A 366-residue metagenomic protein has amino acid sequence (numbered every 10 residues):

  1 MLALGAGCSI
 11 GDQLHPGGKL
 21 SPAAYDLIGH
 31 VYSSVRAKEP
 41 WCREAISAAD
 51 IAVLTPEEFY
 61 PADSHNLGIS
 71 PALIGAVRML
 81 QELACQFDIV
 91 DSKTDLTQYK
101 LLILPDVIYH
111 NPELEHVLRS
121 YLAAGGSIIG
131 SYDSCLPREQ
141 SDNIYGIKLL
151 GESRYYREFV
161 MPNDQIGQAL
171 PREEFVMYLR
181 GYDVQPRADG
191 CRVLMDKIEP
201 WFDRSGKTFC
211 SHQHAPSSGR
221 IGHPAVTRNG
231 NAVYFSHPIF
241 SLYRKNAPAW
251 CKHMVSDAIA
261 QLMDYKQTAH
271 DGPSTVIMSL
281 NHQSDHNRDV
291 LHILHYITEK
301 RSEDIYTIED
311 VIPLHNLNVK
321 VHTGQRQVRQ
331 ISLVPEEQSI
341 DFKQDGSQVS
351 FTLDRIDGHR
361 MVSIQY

Functional and structural regions predicted by a protein language model:
M1-Y366: Carbohydrate-binding surfaces of carbohydrate-active enzymes
